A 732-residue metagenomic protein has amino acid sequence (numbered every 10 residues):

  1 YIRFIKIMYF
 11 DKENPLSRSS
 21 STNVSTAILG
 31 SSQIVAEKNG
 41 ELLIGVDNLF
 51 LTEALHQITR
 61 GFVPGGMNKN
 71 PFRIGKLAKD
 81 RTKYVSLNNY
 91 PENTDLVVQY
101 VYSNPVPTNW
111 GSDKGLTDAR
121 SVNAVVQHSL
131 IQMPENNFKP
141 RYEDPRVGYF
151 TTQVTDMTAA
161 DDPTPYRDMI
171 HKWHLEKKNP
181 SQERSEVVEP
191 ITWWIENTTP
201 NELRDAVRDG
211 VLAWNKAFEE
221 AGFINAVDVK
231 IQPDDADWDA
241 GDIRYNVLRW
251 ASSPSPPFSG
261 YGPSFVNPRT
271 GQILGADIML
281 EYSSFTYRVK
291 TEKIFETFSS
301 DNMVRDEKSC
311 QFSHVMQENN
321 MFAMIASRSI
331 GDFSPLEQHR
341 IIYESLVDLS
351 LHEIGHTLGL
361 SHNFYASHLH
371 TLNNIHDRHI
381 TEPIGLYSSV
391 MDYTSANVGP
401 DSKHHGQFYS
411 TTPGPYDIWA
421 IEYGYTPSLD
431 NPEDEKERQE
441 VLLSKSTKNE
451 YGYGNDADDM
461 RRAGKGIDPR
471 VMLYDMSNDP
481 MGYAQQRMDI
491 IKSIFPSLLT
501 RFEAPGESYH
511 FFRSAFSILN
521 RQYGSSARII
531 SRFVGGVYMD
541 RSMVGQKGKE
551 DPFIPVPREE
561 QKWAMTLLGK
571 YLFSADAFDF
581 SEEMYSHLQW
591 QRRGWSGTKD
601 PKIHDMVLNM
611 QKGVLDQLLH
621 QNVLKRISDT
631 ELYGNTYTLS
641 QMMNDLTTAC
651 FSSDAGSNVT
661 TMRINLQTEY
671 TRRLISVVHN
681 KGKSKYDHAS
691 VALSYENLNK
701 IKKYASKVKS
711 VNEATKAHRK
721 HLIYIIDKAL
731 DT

Functional and structural regions predicted by a protein language model:
Y1-T199, R208, K216-A217, A221 (+5 more regions): Auxiliary tRNA-acceptor-end handling modules of aminoacyl-tRNA synthetases
I170, Y245, F258, P263 (+7 more regions): Generic secondary-structure boundary/loop-capping signal
L203-G210, I342, L346, S350 (+1 more regions): Stable alpha-helical elements in mature extracytoplasmic
L212-F223, S253, G355-H356, L360 (+3 more regions): Sec-exported extracytoplasmic/periplasmic mature domains
V227: Conserved structured catalytic cores and adjacent interaction surfaces of nucleotide-binding/hydrolyzing enzymes
I231-S252, P257, E344-P400: The catalytic-center signature of Zn2+-dependent metalloproteases
Q272-T291, R305, S350, G355 (+3 more regions): Extended catalytic-interface subdomain
E337, I341, S367-T732: Conserved catalytic/binding loops enriched for acidic/polar residues
